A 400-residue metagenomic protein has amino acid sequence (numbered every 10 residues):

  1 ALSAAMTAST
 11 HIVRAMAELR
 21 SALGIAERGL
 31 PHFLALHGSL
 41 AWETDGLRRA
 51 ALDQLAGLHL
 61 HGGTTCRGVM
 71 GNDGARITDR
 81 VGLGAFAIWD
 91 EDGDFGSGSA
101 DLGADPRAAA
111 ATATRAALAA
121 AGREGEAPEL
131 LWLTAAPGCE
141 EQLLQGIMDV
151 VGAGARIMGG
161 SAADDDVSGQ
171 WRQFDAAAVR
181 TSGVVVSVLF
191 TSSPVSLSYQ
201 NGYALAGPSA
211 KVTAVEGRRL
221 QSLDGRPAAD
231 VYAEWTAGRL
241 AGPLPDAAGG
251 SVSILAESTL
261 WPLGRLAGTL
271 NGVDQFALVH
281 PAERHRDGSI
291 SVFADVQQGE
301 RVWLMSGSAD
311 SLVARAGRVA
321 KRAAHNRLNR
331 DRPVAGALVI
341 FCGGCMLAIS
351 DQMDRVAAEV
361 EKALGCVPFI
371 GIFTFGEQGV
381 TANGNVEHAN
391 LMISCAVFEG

Functional and structural regions predicted by a protein language model:
A1-S350, D354-A363, V367, I372-G400: Small-residue-enriched flexible segments
